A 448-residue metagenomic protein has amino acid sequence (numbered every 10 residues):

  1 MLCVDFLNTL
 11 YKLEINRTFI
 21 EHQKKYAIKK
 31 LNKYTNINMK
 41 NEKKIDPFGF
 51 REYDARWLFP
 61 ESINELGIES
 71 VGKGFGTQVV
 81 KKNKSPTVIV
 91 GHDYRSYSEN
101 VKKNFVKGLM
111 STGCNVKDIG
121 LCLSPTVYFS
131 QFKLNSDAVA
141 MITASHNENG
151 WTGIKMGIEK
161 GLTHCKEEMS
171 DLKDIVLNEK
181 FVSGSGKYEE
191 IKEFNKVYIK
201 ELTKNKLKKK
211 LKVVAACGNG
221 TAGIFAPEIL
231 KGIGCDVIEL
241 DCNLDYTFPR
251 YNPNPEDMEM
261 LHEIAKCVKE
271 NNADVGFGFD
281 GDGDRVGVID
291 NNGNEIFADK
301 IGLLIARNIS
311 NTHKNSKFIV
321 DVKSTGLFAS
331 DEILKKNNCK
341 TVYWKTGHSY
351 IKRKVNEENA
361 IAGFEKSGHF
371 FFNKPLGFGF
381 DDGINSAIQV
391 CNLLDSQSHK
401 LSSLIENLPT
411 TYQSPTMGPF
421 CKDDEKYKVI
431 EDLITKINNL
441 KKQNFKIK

Functional and structural regions predicted by a protein language model:
F6-L7, Q23: Short hydrophobic targeting helices and cationic amphipathic motifs that mediate membrane/organellar targeting
M39-F105, S111-T112, K192-L211: An N-terminal, well-structured beta->alpha segment
T87-W151, E228-I289: N-terminal small/polar loop signature for handling phosphorylated ligands or for N-terminal nucleophile
I119, S170-I199, K204-N205, N291-K366 (+1 more regions): Proline/glycine-rich low-complexity loops and linkers
S136-W151, V268-D290, E295, Y343-D382: Glycine-rich phosphate-binding loop
T152-N271: Gly/Ser/Thr-enriched, mixed-charge loops and adjacent short helices that form phosphate/oxyanion-binding elements
H313-K448: Phosphate-binding and adjacent anionic-ligand microenvironments
